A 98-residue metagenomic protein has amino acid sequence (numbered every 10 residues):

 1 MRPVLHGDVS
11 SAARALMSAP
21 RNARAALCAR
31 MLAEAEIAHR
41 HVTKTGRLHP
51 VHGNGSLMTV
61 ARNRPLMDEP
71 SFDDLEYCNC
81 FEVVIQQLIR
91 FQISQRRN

Functional and structural regions predicted by a protein language model:
M1-A35: Short terminal alpha-helical segments
H6, H39, L48, L57 (+1 more regions): Low-complexity, intrinsically disordered short peptide segments enriched in small/polar/basic residues
M17-A26, H41-R47, L66-L75: Charged, low-complexity interaction regions
R21, L32-T43, S56-P65, I89: Short alpha-helix boundary/capping elements
R62-N98: Amphipathic alpha-helical binding modules
